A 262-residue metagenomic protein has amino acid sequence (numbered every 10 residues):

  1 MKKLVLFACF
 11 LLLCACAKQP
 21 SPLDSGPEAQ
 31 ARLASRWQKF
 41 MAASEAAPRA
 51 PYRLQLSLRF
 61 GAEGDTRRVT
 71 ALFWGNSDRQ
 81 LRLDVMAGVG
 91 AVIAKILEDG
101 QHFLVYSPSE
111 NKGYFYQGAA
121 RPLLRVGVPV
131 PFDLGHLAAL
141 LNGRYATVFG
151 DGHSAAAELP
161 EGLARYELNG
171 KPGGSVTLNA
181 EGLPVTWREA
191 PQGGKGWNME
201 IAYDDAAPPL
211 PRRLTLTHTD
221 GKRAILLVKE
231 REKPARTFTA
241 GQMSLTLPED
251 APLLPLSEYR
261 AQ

Functional and structural regions predicted by a protein language model:
M1-C16: Sec-dependent bacterial lipoprotein signal peptides
C16-R68, L247-P252, S257-Q262: N-terminal leader/targeting segments and the immediate start of mature chains
A50-L58, R67-G75, R79-V85, A94 (+3 more regions): One face of beta-strands
A62-T66, A87-I93, K171, K195 (+1 more regions): Solvent-exposed loop/turn segments connecting transmembrane beta-strands in outer-membrane beta-barrel proteins
S77-D78, G100, E161, G182: Residue-level signal for tight coil/turn positions that link beta-strands
R79-H136: An acidic-aromatic
F115-L159, E249-Q262: C-terminal low-complexity, charged extensions that often adopt amphipathic alpha-helices
G150-A261: Gly/Pro-enriched, hydrophobic low-complexity segments that function as extracytoplasmic propeptides/linkers
